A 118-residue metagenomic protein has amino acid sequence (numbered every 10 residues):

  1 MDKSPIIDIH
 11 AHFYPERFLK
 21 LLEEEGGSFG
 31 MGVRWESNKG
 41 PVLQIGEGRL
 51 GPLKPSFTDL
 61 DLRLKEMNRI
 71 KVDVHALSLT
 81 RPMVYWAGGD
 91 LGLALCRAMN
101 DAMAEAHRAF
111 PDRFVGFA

Functional and structural regions predicted by a protein language model:
M1-A118: Helix-coil boundary/capping segments in enzymes
